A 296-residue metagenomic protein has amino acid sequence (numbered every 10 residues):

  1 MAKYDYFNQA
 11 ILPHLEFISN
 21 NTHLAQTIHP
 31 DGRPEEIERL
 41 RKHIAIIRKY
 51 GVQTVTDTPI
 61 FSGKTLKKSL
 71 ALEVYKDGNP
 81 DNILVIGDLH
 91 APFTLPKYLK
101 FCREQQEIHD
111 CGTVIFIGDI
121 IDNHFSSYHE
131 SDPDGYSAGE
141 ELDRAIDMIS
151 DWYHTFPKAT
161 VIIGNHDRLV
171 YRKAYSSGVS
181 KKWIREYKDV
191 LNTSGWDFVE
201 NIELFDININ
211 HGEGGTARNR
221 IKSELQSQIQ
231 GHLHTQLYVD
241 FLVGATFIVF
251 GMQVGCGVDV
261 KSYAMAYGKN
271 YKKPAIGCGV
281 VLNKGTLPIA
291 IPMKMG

Functional and structural regions predicted by a protein language model:
A2-N21: Short, amphipathic alpha-helical "recognition" segments used to contact nucleic acids or chromatin
T22, Q26-I46: Short, basic interhelical loop/turn and adjoining N-cap of the next helix at nucleic-acid- or acidic-partner-contacting
L40-F61: Short, solvent-exposed alpha-helical "recognition" segments
G63-P96, I108: Mobile, glycine- and charge-enriched loop segments and immediately flanking short secondary-structure elements within
D81-I83, T113-I115, I207-N208, S227-I229: Structural motif
I86-L191: Core catalytic region of metal-dependent phosphoesterases/phosphodiesterases, especially metallo-beta-lactamase-like
K188-F205, T216: Short acidic low-complexity segments
F205-M293: Conserved beta-sheet core of the metallophosphoesterase superfamily
